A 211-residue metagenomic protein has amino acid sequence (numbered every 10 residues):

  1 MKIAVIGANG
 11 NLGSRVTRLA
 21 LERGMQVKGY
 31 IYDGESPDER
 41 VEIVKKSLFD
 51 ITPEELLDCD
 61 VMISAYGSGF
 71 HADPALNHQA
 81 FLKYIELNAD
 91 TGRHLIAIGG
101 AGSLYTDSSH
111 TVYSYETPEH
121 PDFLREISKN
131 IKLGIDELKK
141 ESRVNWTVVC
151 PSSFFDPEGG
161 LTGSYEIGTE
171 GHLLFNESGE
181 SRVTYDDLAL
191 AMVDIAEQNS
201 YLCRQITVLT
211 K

Functional and structural regions predicted by a protein language model:
I3-R23: N-terminal Rossmann NAD(P)H-binding glycine-rich loop of SDR-like oxidoreductase domains
G29-S36, S153: Short, polar loop motifs at secondary-structure junctions
E35-T91: NAD(P)H-binding glycine-rich loop region in Rossmannoid oxidoreductase-like domains and their noncatalytic homologs
A72-G160: Glycine-/Pro-rich loop/turn segments that contact NAD(P) or position catalytic residues in Rossmann-like domains
N130, G179-V193, R204: Substrate-positioning beta->alpha
E141-S142, D156-S164, I195-R204: Glycine/proline-rich active-site loop of Rossmann-fold NAD(P)-dependent oxidoreductases
E166-V183: A conserved pocket-lining segment of Rossmann-fold NAD(P)-dependent short-chain dehydrogenase/reductase
